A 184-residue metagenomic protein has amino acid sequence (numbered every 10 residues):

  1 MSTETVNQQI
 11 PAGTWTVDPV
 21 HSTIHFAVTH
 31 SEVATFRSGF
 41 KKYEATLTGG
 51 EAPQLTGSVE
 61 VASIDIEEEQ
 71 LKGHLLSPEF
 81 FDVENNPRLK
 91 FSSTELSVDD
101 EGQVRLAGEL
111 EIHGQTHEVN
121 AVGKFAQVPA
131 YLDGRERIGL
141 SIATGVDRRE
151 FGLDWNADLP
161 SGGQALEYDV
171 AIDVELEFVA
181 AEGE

Functional and structural regions predicted by a protein language model:
M1-E184: Low-complexity, acidic/polar, glycine-enriched regions of mature
